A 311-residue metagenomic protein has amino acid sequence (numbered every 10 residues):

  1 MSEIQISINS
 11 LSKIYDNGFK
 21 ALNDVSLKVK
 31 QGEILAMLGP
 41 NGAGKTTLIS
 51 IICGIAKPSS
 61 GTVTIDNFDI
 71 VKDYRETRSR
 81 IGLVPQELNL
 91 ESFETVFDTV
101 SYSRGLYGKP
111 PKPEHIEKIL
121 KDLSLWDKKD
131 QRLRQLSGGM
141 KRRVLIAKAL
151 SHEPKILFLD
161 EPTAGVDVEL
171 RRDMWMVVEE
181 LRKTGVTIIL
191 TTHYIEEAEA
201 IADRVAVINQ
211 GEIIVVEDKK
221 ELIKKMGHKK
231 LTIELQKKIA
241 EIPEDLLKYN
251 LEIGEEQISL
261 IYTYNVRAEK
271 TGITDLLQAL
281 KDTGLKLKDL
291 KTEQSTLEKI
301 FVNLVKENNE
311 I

Functional and structural regions predicted by a protein language model:
G61-K72, E76-T77: Conserved ABC transporter NBD signature motif
S101, G105-K128: Conserved ABC ATPase "signature" region
E153: Conserved catalytic motifs of ABC-family nucleotide-binding domains
L157-D160: Catalytic Walker B motif of ABC-type/P-loop ATPase nucleotide-binding domains
W175-Y264: ABC transporter nucleotide-binding domain
K230-L304, I311: Short, charged/small-residue-rich alpha-helical element at the C-terminal edge of ABC transporter nucleotide-binding
